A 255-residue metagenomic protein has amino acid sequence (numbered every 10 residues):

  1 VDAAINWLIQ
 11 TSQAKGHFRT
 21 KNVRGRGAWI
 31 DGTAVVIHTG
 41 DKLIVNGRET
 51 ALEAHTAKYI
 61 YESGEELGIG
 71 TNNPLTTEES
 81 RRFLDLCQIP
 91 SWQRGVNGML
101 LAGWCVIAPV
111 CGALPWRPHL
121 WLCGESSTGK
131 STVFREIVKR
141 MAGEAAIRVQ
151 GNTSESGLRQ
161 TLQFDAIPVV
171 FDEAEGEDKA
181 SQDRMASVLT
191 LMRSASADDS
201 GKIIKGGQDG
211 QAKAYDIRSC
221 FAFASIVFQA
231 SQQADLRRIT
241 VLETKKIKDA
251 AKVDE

Functional and structural regions predicted by a protein language model:
V1-G95, Q229: Segments of Walker-type
I37-H38, V45-R48, S131, D178-A180 (+2 more regions): Short helix/loop capping segments that flank catalytic or ligand/cofactor-binding pockets
A51-R159, Q163-F164: P-loop NTPase catalytic core of nucleic-acid-dependent motor ATPases
L120, V169-F171, C220-A222, T240-L242: Hydrophobic/aromatic beta-strand patches that form the interior of the parallel beta-sheet core in alpha/beta enzyme
V133-I137, S187-A195, R218-C220, A234-R238 (+1 more regions): Alpha-helical scaffold elements adjacent to nucleotide-binding pockets in ATP/GTP-utilizing enzyme cores
L158-Q208: Conserved nucleotide-sensing/catalytic segment adjacent to the nucleotide-binding pocket in NTP-handling enzymes
L162, K205-F223: AAA+/SF3 P-loop NTPase mechanochemical coupling elements
K213-S219, F228, Q232-E255: Phosphate-sensing "switch" segment of ASCE/P-loop ATPases
